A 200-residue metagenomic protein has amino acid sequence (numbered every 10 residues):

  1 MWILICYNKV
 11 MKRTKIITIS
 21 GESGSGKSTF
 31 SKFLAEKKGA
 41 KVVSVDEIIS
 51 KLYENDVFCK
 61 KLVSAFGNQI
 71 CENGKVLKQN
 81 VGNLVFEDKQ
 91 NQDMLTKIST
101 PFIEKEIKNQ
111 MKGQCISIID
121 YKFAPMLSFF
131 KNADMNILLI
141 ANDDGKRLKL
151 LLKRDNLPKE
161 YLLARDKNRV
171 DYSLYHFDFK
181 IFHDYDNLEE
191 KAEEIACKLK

Functional and structural regions predicted by a protein language model:
I19: Hydrophobic anchor at the beta1->P-loop junction of P-loop NTPases
E22: P-loop (Walker A) phosphate-binding loop of NTP-binding proteins
S25: ATP-binding Walker
S28: Walker A/P-loop
V42-E54: Short beta-strand-centered segment that lines the nucleotide-binding/catalytic pocket of NTP-utilizing
K51-C115: ATP-dependent small-molecule kinase phosphotransfer cores that center on conserved nucleotide phosphate-binding segments
K108-Q110, S117-L150: ATP-dependent NMP and nucleoside kinases share a basic, alpha-helical "lid"
N132, K153-K200: Small-molecule kinase domains that catalyze NTP-dependent phosphoryl transfer to phosphate-bearing small molecules
